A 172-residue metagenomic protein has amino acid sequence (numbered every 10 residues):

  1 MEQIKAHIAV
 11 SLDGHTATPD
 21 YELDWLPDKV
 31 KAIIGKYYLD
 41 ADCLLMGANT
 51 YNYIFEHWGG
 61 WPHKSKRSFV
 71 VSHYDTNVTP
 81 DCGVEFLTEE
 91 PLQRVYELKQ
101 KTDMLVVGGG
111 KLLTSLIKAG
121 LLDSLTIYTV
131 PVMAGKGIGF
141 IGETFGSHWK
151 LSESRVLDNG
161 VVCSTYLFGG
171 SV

Functional and structural regions predicted by a protein language model:
M1-V172: Enzymes that bind and transform nitrogen-containing heteroaromatic metabolites
